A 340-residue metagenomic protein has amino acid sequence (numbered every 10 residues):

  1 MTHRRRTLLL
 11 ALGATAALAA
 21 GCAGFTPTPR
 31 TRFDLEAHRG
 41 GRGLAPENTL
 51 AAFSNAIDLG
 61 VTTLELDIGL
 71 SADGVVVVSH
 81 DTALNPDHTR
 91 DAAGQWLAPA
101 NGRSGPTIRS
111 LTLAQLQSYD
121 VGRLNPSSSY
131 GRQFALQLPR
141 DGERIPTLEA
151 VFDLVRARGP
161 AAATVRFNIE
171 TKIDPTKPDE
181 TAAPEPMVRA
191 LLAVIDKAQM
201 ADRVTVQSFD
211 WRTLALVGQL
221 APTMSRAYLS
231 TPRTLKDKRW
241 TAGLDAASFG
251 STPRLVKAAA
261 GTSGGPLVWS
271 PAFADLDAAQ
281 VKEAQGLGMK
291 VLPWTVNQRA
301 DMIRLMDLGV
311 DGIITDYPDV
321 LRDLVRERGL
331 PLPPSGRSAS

Functional and structural regions predicted by a protein language model:
T2, L9-S340: Phosphate-group recognition and catalysis centered on beta-loop-alpha active-site segments
